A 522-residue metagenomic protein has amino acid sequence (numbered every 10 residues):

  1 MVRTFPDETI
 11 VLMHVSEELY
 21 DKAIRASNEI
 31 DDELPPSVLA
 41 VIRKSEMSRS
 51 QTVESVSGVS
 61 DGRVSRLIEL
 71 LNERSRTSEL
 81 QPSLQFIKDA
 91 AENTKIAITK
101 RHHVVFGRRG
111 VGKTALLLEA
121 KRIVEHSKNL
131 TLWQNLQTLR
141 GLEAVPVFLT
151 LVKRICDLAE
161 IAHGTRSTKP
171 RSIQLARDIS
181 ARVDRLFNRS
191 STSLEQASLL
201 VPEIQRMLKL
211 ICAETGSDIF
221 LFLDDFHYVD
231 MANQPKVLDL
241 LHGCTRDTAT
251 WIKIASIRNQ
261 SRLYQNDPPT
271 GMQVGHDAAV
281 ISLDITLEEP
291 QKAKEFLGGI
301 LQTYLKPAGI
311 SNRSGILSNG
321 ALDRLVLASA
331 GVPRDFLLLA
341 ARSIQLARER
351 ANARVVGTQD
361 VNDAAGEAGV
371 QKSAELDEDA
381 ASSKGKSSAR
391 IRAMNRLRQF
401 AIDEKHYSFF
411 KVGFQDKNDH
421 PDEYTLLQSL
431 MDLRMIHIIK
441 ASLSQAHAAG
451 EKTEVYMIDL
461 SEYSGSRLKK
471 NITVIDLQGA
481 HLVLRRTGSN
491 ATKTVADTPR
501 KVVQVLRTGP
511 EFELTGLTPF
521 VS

Functional and structural regions predicted by a protein language model:
M1-S55: Long, basic/Gly/Ser/Thr-rich N-terminal segments that mediate initial subcellular attachment or targeting
S16-D21, G112, R140-G141, F226-A232 (+2 more regions): Short acidic, S/G/P-rich loop/turn micro-motifs used as interaction or catalytic elements
L39-L130: Walker A/P-loop-proximal flanking segment of P-loop NTPase domains
K95-I219, I254, Q260, P269-T270 (+1 more regions): P-loop NTPase nucleotide-binding core
R109, D335, Q345, N352 (+1 more regions): C-terminal leucine-rich, beta-strand-based interaction scaffolds used for sensing/assembly
T138-G141, R258-R262, T286-E289, S343 (+1 more regions): Conserved nucleotide-binding/hydrolysis micro-motifs of P-loop NTPases
V201-I211, T215-F222, Y228-L322, V326-A328 (+1 more regions): The catalytic "switch" region of P-loop NTPases
S329-A341: The conserved phosphate-sensing helix
